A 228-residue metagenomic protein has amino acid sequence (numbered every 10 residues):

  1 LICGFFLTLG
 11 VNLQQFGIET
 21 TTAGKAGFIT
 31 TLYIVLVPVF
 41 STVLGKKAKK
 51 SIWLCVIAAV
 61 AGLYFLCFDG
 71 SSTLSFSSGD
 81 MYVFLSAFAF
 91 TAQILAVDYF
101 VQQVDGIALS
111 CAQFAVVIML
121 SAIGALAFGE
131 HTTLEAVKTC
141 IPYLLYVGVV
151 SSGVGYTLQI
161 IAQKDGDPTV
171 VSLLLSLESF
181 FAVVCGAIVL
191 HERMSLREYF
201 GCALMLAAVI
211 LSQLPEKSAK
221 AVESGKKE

Functional and structural regions predicted by a protein language model:
L1-T30, F65, G148-G166: Specific transmembrane alpha-helical segments of multi-pass solute transporters/efflux pumps, especially DMT/EamA
F5, L9, L13, S72-Y99 (+1 more regions): Glycine-/small-residue-enriched transmembrane alpha-helix faces in small-molecule transporters and effluxers
G17, T22, V43-A48, F100 (+6 more regions): Hydrophobic/aromatic residues within transmembrane alpha-helices of multi-pass small-molecule transporters
A26-L32, V97-I118, S152-I188: Helix-helix packing/entry segments at the starts of transmembrane helices
Y33-L54, F180-Y199: C-terminal transmembrane-helix exit sites in multi-pass transporters
A48-F68, A87, S121, S176 (+1 more regions): Hydrophobic transmembrane alpha-helices of multi-pass small-molecule transport proteins
I52-A58, S78-L85, A96-V149: Hydrophobic alpha-helical transmembrane segments of multi-pass integral membrane proteins, especially transporters
C140-P142, S176-E228: C-terminal-most transmembrane helix of multi-pass membrane proteins
